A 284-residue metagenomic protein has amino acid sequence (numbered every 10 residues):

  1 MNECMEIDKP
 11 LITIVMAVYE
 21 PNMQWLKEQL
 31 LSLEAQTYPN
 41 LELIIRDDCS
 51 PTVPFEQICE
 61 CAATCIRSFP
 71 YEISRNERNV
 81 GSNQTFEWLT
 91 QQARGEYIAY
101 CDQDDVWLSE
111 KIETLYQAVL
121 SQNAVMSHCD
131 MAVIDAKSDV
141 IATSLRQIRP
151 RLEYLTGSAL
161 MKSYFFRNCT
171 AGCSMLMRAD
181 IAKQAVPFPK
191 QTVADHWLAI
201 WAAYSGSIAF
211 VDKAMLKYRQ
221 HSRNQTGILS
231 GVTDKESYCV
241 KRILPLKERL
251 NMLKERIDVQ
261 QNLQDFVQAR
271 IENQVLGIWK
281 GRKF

Functional and structural regions predicted by a protein language model:
N2-G231: Nucleotide-sugar donor-binding/catalytic module of glycosyltransferases that assemble extracellular/cell-envelope
K27, E87, E113, V240 (+2 more regions): Generic alpha-helical structural signal
L33, A62-I66, P245-I257: Hydrophobic, Leu/Ile/Phe/Ala-enriched alpha-helical segments that form helix-helix packing faces
S230-L244, N251-F284: Non-catalytic, C-terminal membrane-associated alpha-helical segments of glycosyltransferases
